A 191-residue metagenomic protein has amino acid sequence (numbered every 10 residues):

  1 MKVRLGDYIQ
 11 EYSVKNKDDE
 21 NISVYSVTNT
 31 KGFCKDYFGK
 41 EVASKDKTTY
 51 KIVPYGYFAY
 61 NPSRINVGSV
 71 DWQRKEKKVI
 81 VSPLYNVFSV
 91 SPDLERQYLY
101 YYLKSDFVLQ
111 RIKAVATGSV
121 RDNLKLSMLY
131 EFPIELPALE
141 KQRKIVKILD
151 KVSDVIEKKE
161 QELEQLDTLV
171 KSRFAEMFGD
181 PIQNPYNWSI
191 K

Functional and structural regions predicted by a protein language model:
M1-N16, P133-V146, K158, E162-K191: Non-catalytic DNA-recognition/assembly elements of restriction-modification systems
G6-Y55, K191: Sequence-specific dsDNA recognition surfaces
K51, Y55-D106: A short beta-sheet element
S63, K78-L84, T117-E140: A short glycine-rich beta-alpha junction/loop motif
